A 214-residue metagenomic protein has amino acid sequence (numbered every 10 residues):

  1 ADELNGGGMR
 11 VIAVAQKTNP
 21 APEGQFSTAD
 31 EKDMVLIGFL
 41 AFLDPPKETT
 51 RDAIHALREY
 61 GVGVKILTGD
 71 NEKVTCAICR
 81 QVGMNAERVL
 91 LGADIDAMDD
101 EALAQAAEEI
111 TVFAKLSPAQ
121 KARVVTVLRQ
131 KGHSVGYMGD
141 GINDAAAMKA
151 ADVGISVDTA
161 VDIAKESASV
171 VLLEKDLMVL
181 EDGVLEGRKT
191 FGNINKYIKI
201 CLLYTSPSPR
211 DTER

Functional and structural regions predicted by a protein language model:
A1-I142, K149-A150, I194: Cytosolic catalytic headpiece
A93, G141, S167-V170, G183 (+1 more regions): Amphipathic alpha-helical segments that mediate coupling or scaffolding at interfaces
M98-E101, K165-S169, L180-V184: Short, charged, surface-exposed secondary-structure boundary motifs
F113, G154-S156, V170-V171: Short, well-ordered beta-strand core segments
P118, A122-R123, L180-S206: Soluble-to-membrane junctions at the N-terminal ends of transmembrane alpha-helices in multi-pass ion-transporting
Y204-R214: Single conserved hydrophobic/aromatic residue that forms the stacking wall/gate of nucleotide- or nucleobase-binding
